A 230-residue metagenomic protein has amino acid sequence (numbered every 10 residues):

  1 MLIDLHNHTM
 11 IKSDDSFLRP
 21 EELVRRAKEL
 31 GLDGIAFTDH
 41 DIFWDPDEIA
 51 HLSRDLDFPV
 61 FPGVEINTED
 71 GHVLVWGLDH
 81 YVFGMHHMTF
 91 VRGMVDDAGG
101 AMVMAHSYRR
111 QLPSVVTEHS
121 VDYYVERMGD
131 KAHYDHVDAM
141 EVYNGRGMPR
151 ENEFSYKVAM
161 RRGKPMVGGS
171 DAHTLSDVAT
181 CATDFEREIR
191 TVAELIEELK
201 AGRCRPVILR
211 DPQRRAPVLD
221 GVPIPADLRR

Functional and structural regions predicted by a protein language model:
M1-L5, T9, S13-D14, R19-R26 (+5 more regions): Charged catalytic cores and adjacent phosphate/nucleic-acid-binding surfaces used for phosphate/nucleic-acid chemistry
D4, V24-D41, A101-V103: Divalent metal-dependent hydrolysis catalytic cores, especially in the metallo-beta-lactamase
A36, P59-F61: Short, conserved beta-strand segments within well-ordered enzyme catalytic domains that often line or immediately flank
H40, H106-S107, G169-A172: Short, well-ordered beta-to-alpha junction loops that form the rim of enzyme active sites and present histidine/acidic
H87-T89, A105: Ordered, amphipathic secondary-structure segments that act as subunit-interaction surfaces in large macromolecular
V103-S114: Aromatic-lined carbohydrate-recognition surfaces of secreted/lumenal glycan-active proteins
